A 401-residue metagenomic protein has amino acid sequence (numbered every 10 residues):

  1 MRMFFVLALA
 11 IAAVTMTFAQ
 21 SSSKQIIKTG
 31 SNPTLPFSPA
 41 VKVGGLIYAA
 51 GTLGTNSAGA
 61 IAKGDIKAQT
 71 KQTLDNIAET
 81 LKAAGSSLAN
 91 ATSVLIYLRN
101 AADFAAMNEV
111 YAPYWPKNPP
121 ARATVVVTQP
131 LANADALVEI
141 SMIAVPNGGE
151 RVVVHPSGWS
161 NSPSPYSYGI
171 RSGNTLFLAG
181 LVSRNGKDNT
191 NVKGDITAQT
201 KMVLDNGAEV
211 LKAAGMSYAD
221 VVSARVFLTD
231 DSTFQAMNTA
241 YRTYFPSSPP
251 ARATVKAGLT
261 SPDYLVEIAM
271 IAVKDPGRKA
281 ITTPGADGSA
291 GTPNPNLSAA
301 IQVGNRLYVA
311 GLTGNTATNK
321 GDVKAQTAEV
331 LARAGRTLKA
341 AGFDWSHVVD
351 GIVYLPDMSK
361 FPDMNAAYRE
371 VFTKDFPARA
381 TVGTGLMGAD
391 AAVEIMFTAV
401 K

Functional and structural regions predicted by a protein language model:
F4-F5, F18-D75, E79-S93, L98-D205 (+3 more regions): N-terminal presequence-like segments and the immediate start of the first folded domain
V6-T15: Bacterial N-terminal signal peptides
